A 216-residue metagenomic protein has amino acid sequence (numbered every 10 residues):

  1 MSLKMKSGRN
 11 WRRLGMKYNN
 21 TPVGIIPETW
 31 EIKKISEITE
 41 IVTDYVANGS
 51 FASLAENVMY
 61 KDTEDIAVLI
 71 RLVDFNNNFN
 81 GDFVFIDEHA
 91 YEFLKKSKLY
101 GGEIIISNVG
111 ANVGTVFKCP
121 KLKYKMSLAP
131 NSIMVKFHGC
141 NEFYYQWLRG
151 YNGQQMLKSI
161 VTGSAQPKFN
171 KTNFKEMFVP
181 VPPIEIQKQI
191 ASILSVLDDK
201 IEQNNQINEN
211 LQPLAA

Functional and structural regions predicted by a protein language model:
S2-G15: Short, Lys/Arg-enriched N-terminal segments with co-localized hydrophobic residues within the first ~10-30 amino acids
R12-N19, K125-S132, G139-E142, T162-A191: A short glycine-rich beta-alpha junction/loop motif
R12-S53, E176, P180-Q189, S195-A216: Non-catalytic DNA-recognition/assembly elements of restriction-modification systems
N19-P22, S36-Y60, V68, L72-G101 (+1 more regions): Sequence-specific dsDNA recognition surfaces
R71-L72, H89-G153, T162-G163: A short beta-sheet element
